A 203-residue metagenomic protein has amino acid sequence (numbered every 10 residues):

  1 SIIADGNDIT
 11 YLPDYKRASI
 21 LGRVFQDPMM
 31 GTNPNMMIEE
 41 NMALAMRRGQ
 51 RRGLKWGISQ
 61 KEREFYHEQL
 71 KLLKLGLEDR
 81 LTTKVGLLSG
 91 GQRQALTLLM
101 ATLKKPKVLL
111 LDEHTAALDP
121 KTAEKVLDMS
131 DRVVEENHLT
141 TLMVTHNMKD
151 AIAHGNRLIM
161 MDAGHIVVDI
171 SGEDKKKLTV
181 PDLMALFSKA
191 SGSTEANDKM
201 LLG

Functional and structural regions predicted by a protein language model:
S1-N7, I170: Conserved ABC transporter NBD signature motif
D8-G22, R52-S59, K176-P181: ABC ATPase NBD coupling module
M36-R48: Q-loop/switch helix immediately C-terminal to the Walker
A101-T102: ABC ATPase C-loop
L109-D112: Catalytic Walker B motif of ABC-type/P-loop ATPase nucleotide-binding domains
E124-E136: Helical segment within the ABC ATPase nucleotide-binding domain
T145-H146: H-loop/switch region of ABC-family ATPase nucleotide-binding domains
H165-S191: Conserved beta-strand-loop-alpha-helix hinge in the C-terminal portion of ABC ATPase nucleotide-binding domains
